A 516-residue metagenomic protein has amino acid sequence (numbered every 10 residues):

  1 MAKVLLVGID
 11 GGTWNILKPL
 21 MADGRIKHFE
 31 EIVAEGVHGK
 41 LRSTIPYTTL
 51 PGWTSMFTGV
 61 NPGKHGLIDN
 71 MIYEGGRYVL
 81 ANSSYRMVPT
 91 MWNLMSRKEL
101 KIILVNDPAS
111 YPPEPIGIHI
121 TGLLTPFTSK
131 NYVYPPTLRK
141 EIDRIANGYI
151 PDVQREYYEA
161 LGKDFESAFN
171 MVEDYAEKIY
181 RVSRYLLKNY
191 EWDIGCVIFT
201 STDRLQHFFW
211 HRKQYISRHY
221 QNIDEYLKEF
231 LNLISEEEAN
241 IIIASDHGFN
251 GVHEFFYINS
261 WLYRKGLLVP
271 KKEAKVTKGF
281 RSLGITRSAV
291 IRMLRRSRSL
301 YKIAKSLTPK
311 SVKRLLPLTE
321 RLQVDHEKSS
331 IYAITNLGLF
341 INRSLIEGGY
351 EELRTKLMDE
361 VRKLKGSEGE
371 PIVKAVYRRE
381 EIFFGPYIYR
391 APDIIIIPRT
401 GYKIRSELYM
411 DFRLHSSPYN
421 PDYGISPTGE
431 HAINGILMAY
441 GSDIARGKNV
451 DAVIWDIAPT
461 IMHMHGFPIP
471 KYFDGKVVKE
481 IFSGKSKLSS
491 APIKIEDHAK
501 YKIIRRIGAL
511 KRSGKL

Functional and structural regions predicted by a protein language model:
A2-K18, I32, M56, M95 (+9 more regions): Beta-strand elements within well-structured catalytic alpha/beta cores of enzymes that handle phosphate/sulfate esters
K3, G11-R144, N259-L262, G279-R295 (+1 more regions): Active-site nucleophile/metal-coordination loop of metallo-enzymes that catalyze phosphate/sulfate and related
E30, W92-K98, R343-I346, Y350-E368 (+2 more regions): Non-catalytic, well-ordered alpha-helical segments in soluble enzyme domains
N70-K98, P113-P115, F230-Y409, R512-K515: Secreted, luminal/periplasmic, and some membrane-associated catalytic domains that remodel anionic oxygen-ester
I116-I179: Formylglycine-dependent
F169-G195, T202-I243, F249, E351-E368: A long, amphipathic alpha-helix that forms part of the scaffold/cap immediately adjacent to metal-dependent active
E368-P386, R390-A391, N449, D456 (+1 more regions): Polar, surface-exposed loop/tail segments that function as active-site lids or cofactor/substrate-recognition elements
R399-A458, H463-G466: Low-complexity, glycine/alanine/valine/leucine- and proline-rich hydrophobic stretches
